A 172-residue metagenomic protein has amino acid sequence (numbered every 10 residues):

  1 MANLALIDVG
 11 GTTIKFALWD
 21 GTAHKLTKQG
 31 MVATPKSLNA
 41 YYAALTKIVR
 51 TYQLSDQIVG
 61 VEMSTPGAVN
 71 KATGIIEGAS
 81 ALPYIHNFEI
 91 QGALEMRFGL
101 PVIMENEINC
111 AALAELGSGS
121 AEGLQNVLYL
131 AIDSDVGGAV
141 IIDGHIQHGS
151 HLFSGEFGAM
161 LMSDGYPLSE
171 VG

Functional and structural regions predicted by a protein language model:
M1-N3, N126: Short, hydrophobic/aromatic-rich segments at coil-to-beta transitions
N3-T65, A72: Conserved phosphate-binding loops in N-terminal lobes of ATP-dependent enzymes of the actin/Hsp70/sugar-kinase
D8, E107, D133: Active-site glycine-centered loops adjacent to acidic/histidine catalytic or metal-binding residues that shape
T12, C110, S134-G137: Conserved A3 ("GATE") glycine/threonine-rich loop of ANL adenylate-forming enzymes
A17-D20, T27-K28, S37-L38, R97 (+2 more regions): Glycine/GP-enriched mid-protein hinge/lid loop-to-helix segment characteristic of carbohydrate kinases
M31, A81, A159: Conserved beta-strand positions that form and line the central face of beta-propeller blades
L38-T46, R50, Q57-V61, V69-N126 (+1 more regions): Glycine-rich phosphate-binding loop and adjoining helix at the ATP-binding site of ATP-dependent phosphoryl-transfer
G67-V69, Y166-P167: Active-site/binding-pocket entry motifs
